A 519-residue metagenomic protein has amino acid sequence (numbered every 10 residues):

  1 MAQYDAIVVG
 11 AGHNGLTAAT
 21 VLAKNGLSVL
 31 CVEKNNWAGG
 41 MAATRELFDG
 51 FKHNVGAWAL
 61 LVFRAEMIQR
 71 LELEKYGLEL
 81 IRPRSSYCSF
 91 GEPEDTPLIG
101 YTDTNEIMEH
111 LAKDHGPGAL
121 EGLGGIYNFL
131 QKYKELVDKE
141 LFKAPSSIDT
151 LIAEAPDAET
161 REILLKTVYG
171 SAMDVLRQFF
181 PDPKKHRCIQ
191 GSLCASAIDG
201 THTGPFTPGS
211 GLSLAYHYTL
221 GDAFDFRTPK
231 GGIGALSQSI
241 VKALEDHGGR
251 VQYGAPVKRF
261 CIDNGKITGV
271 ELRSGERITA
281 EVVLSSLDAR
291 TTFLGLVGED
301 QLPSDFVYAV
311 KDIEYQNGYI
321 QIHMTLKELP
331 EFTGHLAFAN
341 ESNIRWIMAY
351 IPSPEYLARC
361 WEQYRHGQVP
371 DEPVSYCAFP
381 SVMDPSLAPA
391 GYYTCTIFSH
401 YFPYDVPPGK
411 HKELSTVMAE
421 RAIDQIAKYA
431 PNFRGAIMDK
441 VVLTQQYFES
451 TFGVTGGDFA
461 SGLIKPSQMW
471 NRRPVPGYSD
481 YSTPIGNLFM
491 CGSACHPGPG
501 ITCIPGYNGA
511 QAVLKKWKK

Functional and structural regions predicted by a protein language model:
M1-A6, K24-N25, M469-N471, P476 (+1 more regions): Extreme N-terminal leader/targeting segments of oxidoreductases
M1-W37, M41-A42, L111-A112, G118 (+2 more regions): Structural core of flavin- and non-heme-iron oxidoreductases, emphasizing the beta-strand/alpha-helix scaffold
A2-K139: N-terminal glycine-rich phosphate/pyrophosphate-binding loop and immediately adjacent elements
Q131-H247, G254, T451-Q468: Active-site/ligand-binding neighborhood in enzyme catalytic cores
H186-T203, G367-P380, N432-H496: A glycine-rich dinucleotide-binding beta-alpha-beta segment and adjacent secondary-structure elements that constitute
P229, K258-A388: Mid-domain catalytic core of redox enzymes that form a hydrophobic substrate pocket/lid adjacent to a catalytic redox
I262, K516-K519: Active-site-proximal substrate-binding core of FAD-dependent oxidoreductases
S493-L514: A conserved FAD-binding loop/helix module that cradles the flavin
